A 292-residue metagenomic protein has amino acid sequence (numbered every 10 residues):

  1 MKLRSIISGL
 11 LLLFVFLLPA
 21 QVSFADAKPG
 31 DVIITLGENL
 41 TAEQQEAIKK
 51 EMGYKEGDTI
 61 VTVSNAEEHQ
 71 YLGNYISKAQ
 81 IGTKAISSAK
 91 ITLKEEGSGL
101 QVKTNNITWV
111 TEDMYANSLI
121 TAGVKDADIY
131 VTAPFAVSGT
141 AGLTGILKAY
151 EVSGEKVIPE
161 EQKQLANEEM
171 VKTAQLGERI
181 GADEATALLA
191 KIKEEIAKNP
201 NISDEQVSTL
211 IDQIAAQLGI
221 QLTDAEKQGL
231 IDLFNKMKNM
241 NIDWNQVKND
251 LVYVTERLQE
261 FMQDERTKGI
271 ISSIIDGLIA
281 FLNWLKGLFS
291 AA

Functional and structural regions predicted by a protein language model:
M1-A25, L278-L285: Sec-dependent N-terminal signal peptides of Gram-positive bacterial secreted proteins and lipoproteins
I6, V15-A27, K148-E151, E205 (+1 more regions): Terminal amphipathic/targeting segments at protein termini used for secretion and membrane/organellar or lipid-droplet
F24-D128, V152: N-terminal, leucine/charged-rich tether regions that mediate assembly and partner docking in large macromolecular
N39-A42, N105-D113, A136-T144, K156-E160 (+4 more regions): Soluble non-cytosolic domains of exported or imported proteins
Q44, E161-Q162, E226: Single-residue recognition of alpha-helix capping/boundary positions
Q45, K49, E112-L119, L143-Y150 (+5 more regions): Extracytoplasmic/secreted envelope proteins and their assembly/folding machinery, especially bacterial periplasmic
I120-Q221: Soluble oligomerization/assembly scaffold segments of membrane-associated complexes
Q221-A292: Charged, long alpha-helical assembly modules
